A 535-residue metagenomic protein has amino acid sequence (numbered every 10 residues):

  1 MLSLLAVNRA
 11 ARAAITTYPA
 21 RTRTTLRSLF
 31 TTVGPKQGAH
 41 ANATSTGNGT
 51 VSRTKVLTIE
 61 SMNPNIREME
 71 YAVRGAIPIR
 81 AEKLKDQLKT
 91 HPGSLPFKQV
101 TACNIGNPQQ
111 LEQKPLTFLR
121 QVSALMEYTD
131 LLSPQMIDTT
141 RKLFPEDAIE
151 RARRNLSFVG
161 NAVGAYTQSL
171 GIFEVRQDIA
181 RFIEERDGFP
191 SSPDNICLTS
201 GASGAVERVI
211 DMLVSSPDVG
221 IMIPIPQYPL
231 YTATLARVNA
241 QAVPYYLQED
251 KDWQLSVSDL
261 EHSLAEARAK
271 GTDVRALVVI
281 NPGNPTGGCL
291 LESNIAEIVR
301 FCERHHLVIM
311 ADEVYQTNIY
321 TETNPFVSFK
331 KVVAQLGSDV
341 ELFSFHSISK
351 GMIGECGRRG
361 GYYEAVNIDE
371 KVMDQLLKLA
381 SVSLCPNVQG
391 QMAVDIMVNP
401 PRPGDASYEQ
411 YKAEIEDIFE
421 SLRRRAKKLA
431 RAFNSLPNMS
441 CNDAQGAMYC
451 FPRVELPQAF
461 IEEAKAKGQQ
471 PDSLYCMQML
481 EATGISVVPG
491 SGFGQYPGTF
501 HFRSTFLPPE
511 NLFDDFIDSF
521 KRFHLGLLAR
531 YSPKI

Functional and structural regions predicted by a protein language model:
L2-L4, R9, K36, N42 (+8 more regions): PLP-dependent enzyme catalytic core of the Aspartate aminotransferase-like
L4, F30, G34-G38, N42 (+11 more regions): Conserved core segment of the aminotransferase class I/II
F30-L170, R181, L307, Q478 (+1 more regions): N-terminal "arm"/small-domain region of PLP-dependent enzymes with the aminotransferase-like
E60, Q109-E112, T117, K412-R423 (+2 more regions): Conserved PLP-binding catalytic core of the aspartate aminotransferase-like
I77, C103, I179, I196 (+13 more regions): Generic structural signal for small/hydrophobic residues in well-ordered secondary structure, especially within
P92-S94, V100-A102, F345, S440-Q445 (+1 more regions): Short beta-strand
Q109-K114, P285-G288, T317-Y320, M352-C356 (+5 more regions): Short catalytic/ligand-binding loop motif for oxyanion handling, primarily in non-cytosolic enzymes, centered on
M126-R304, M310, Q316-D339, F343-S344 (+6 more regions): Conserved core of the PLP fold type I
